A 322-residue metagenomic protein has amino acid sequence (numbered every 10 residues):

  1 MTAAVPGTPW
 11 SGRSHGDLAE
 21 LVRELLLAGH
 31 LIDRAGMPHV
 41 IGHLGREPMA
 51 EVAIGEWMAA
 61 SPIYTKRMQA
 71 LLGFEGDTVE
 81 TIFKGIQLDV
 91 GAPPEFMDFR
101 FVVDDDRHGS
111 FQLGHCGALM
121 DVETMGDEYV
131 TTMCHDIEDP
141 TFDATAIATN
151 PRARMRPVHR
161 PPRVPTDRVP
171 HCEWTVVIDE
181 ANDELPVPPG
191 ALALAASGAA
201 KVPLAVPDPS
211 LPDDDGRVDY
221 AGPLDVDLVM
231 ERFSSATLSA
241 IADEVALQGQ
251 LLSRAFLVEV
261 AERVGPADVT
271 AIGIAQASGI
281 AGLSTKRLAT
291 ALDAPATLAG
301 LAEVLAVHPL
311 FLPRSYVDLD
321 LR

Functional and structural regions predicted by a protein language model:
M1-S110, G117-P140, A144-I147, R152-E173 (+1 more regions): N-terminal accessory segment detector
